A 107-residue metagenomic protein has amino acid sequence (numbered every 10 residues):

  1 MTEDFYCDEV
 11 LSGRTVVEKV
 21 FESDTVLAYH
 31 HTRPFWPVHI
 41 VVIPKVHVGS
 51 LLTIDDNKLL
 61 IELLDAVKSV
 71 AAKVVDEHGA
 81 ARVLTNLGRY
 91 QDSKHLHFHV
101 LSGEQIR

Functional and structural regions predicted by a protein language model:
M1-R107: HIT superfamily nucleotide-processing domains
